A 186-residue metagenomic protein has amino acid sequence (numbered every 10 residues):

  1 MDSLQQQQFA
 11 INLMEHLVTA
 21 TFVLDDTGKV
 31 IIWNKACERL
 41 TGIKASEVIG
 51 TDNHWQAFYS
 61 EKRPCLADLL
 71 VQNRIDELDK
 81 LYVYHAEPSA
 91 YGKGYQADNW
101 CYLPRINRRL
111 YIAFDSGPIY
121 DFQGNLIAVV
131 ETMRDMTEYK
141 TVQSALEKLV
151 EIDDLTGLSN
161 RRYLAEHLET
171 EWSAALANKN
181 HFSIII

Functional and structural regions predicted by a protein language model:
S3, A10, V142-L146, L164 (+1 more regions): PAS/GAF-family sensory domains
L4-V23: Sensory modules in modular signal-transduction proteins
V30-I31, R109: Conserved hydrophobic beta-strand signature of PAS-family and PAS-like sensory domains
C37-V48, Q56-A57, E61: PAS/PAS-like sensory domain cap-loop motif
F114-I119, G124-D135: PAS-family sensory domains
E147-E166: Conserved nucleotide-binding and Mg2+-coordinating catalytic segments in signaling enzymes
A165-I186: Active-site-proximal structural segments of metal-dependent nucleotidyl cyclase/transferase enzymes
